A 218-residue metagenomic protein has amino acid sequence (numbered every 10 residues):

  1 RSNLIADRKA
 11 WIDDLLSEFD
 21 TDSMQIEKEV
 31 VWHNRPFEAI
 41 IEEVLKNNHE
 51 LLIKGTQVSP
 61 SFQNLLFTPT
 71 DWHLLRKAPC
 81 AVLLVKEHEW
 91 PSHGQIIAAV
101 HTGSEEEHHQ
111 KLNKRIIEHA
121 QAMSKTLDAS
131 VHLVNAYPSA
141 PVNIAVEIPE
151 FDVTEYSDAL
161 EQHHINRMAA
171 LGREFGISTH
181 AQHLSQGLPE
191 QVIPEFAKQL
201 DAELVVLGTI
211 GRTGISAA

Functional and structural regions predicted by a protein language model:
R1-A6, Q95-F151, D158, E174-I177: Small/aliphatic-rich secondary-structure junction motif
S2, S17-L52, R173-V205, R212-I215: Structural beta-alpha unit
L4-L15, H119, A159-R167, V192: Short, solvent-exposed amphipathic alpha-helices that sit in or adjacent to ligand/effector-binding or catalytic
I41-S92, E195-A218: Gly/Ser-rich helix-loop-strand patches that form or flank binding pockets for ribonucleotide-derived cofactors
I53, L83, I97, H132-V134 (+2 more regions): Hydrophobic/aromatic beta-strand patches that form the interior of the parallel beta-sheet core in alpha/beta enzyme
W72, E118-Q121, A169: Active-site phosphate/pyrophosphate- and oxyanion-stabilizing loops and adjacent acidic/basic residues in soluble
